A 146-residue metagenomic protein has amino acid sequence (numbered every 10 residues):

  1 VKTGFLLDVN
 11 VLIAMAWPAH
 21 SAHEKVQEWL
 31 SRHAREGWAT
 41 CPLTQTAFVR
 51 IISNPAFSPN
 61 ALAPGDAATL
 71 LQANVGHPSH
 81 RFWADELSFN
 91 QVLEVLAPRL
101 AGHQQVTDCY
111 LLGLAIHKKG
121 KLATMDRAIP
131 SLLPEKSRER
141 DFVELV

Functional and structural regions predicted by a protein language model:
V1-T40, I52-T69, S137: Short, well-structured N-terminal submotif of metal-dependent ribonuclease cores
L7, V106-T107: A generic structural signal for residues located within well-ordered alpha-helices of large catalytic or ligand-binding
L12, Q45-F48, I129-P130: A generic structural signal for short hydrophobic patches within well-formed alpha-helices
P18, A39-T46, A68-L100: Acidic catalytic patch
V26, T107-D108: Amphipathic coiled-coil/heptad-repeat helices and related helical stalk/stem segments that mediate oligomerization
H33, N74-V75, A115: A generic structural signal for well-ordered alpha-helical segments
S88-A101, C109-V146: Acidic, PIN/NYN-like endoribonuclease modules and their adjacent C-terminal/linker elements
